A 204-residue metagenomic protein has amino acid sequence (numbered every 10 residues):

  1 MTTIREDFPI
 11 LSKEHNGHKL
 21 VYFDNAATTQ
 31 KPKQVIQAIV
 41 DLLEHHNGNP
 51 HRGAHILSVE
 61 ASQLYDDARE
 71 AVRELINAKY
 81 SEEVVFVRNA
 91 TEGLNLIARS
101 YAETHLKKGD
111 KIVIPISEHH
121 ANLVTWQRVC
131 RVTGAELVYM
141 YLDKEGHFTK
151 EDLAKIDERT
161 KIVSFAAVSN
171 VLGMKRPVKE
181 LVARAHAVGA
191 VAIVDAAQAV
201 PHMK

Functional and structural regions predicted by a protein language model:
M1-K204: Pyridoxal 5′-phosphate
